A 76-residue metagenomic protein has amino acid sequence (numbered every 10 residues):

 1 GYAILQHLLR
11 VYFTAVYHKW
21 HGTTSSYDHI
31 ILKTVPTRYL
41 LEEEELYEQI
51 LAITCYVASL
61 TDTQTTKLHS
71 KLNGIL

Functional and structural regions predicted by a protein language model:
G1-L76: Histidine-centered, transition-metal-coordinating active-site segments
